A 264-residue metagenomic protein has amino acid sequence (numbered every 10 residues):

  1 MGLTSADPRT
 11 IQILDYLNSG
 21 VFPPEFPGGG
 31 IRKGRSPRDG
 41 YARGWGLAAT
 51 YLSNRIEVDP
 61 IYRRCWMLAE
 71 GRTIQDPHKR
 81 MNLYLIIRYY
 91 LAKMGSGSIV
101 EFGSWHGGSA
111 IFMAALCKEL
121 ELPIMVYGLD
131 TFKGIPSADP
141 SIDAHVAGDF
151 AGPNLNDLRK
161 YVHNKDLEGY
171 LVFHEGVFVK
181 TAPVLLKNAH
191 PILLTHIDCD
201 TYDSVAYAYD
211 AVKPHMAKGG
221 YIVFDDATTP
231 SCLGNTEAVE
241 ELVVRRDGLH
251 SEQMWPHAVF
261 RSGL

Functional and structural regions predicted by a protein language model:
M1-E70: Membrane-proximal basic amphipathic "stem/tether" segments
A6-L17, R55-P77, K93-L264: S-adenosylmethionine/decaboxylated-SAM
M81-M94: Conserved alpha-helix/loop element of class I SAM-dependent methyltransferases that forms part of the SAM/SAH-binding
